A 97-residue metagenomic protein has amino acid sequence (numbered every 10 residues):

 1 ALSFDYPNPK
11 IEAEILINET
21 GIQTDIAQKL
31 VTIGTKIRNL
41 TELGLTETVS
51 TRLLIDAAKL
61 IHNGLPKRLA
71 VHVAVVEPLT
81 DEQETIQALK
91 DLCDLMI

Functional and structural regions predicted by a protein language model:
A1-I97: C-terminal regulatory/interaction module of P-loop NTP-utilizing enzymes
